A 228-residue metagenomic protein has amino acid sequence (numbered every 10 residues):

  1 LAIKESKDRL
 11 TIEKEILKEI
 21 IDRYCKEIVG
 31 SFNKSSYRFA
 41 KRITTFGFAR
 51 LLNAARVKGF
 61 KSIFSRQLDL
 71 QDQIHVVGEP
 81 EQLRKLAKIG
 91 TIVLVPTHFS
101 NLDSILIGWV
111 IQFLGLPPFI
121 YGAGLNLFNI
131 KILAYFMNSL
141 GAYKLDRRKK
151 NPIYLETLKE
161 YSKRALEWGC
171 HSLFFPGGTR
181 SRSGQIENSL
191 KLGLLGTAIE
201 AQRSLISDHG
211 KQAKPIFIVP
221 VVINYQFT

Functional and structural regions predicted by a protein language model:
L1, K34, R42, A49 (+3 more regions): A cross-family acyltransferase "interaction/gating" segment
L1-V93, H98-W109, N129, A134-L140 (+1 more regions): Membrane-anchoring hydrophobic helices of lipid-metabolizing enzymes
V76, Y143-R148: Short acidic-hydrophobic, aromatic-tinged amphipathic segments that line or gate anion-handling sites
A87, R147-K150: Catalytic domains of lipid- and phosphate-ester/thioester hydrolases
P96, R147, P176: Short glycine-centered, acidic/aromatic-flanked micro-motifs in structured strand/loop junctions that mark active-site
F113-L114: Substrate-recognition/cap helix-loop segment adjacent to the acidic, metal-dependent catalytic center of Asp-based
